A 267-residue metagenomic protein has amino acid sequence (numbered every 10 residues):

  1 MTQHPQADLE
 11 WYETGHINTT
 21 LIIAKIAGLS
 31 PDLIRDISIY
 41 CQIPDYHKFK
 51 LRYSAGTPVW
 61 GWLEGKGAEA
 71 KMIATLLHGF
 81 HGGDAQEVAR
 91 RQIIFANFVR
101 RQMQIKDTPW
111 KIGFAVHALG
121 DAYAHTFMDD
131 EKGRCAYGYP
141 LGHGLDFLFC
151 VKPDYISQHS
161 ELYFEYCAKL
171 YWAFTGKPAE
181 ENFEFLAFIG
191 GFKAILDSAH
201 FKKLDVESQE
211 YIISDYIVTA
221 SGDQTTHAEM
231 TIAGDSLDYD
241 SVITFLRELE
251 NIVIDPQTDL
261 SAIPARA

Functional and structural regions predicted by a protein language model:
M1-A267: N-terminal leader/auxiliary helical segments
